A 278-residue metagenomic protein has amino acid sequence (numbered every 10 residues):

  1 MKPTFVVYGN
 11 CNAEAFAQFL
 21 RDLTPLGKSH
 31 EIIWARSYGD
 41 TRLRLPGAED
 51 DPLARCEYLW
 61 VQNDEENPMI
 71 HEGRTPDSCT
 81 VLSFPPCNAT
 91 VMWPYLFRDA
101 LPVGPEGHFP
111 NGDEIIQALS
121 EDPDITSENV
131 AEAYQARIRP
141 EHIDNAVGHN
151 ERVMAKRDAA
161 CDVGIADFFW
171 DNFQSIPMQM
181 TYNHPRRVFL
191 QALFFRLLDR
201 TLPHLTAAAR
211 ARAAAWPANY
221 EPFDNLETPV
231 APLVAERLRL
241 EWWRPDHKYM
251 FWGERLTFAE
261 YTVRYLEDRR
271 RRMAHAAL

Functional and structural regions predicted by a protein language model:
M1-L278: Extracellular glycan-modifying ectodomains
